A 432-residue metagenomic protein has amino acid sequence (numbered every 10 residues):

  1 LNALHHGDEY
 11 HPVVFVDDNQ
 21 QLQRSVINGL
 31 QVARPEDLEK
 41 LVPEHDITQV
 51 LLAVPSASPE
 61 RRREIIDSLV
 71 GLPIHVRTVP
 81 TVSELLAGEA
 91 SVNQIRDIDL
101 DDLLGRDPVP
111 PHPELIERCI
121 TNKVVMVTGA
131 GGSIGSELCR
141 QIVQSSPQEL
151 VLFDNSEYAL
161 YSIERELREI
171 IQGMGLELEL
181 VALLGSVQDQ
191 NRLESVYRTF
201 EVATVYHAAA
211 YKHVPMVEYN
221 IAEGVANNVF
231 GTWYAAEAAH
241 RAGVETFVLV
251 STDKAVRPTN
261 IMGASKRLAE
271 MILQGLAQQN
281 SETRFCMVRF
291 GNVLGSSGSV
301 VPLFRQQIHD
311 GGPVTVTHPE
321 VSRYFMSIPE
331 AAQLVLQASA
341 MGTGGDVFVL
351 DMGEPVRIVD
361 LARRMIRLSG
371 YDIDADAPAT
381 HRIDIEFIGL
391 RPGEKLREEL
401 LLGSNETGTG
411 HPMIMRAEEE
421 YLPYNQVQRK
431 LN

Functional and structural regions predicted by a protein language model:
L1-A87, N155-E164, V181, G185: A solvent-exposed beta-alpha-beta segment
Q23, L30, P35-E36, R62-V124 (+2 more regions): Flexible, Lys/Arg-rich cytosolic regulatory linkers and terminal tails that connect or flank
V42, D46-Q49, P147-Q148, Y197-Y206 (+1 more regions): Proline-aspartate-enriched helix->loop->beta-strand connector
R63-V79, E149-S156, R198-T199, Y219-T246: NAD(P)-cofactor binding segment of oxidoreductase domains
G88, H207, Y211-E270, G275: Conserved Rossmann-fold NAD(P)-dependent oxidoreductase catalytic core, especially the SDR/UDP-sugar
N93-D101, G105-E201: N-terminal Rossmann/SDR dinucleotide-binding element
P110, E117-C119, R241, G275-V293 (+1 more regions): Strand-loop microenvironment adjacent to phosphate/nucleotide-handling motifs in alpha/beta enzyme folds
A182, G224, F285-V288: Hydrophobic/aromatic anchor residues within beta-strands of the central parallel beta-sheet of Rossmann-like
